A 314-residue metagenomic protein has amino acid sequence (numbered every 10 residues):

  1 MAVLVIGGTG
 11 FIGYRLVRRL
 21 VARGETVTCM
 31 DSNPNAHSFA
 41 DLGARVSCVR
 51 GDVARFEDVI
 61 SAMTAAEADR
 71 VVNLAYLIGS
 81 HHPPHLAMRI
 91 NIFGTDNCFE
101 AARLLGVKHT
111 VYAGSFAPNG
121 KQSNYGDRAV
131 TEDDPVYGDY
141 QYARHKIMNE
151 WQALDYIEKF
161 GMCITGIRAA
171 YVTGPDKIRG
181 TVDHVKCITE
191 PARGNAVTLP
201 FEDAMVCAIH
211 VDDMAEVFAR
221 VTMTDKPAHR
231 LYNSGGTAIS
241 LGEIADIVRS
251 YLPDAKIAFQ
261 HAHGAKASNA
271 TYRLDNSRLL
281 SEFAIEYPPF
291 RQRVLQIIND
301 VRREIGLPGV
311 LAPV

Functional and structural regions predicted by a protein language model:
V3-A22: N-terminal Rossmann NAD(P)H-binding glycine-rich loop of SDR-like oxidoreductase domains
V53-I90, K121: NAD(P)H-binding glycine-rich loop region in Rossmannoid oxidoreductase-like domains and their noncatalytic homologs
N73, F93-Q141: Conserved Rossmann-fold NAD(P)-dependent oxidoreductase catalytic core, especially the SDR/UDP-sugar
P135, I164-V172, K186-I209, D213: A conserved pocket-lining segment of Rossmann-fold NAD(P)-dependent short-chain dehydrogenase/reductase
Y137-T165: Active-site Tyr-X1-5-Lys
I147, F160, T173-V185, V211 (+1 more regions): Glycine/proline-rich active-site loop of Rossmann-fold NAD(P)-dependent oxidoreductases
C187, P191, R220, T224-A265 (+1 more regions): Mid/C-terminal beta-alpha module of Rossmann-like enzyme folds, strongest in SDR-family dehydrogenases/epimerases
F290-V314: Amphipathic terminal alpha-helices
